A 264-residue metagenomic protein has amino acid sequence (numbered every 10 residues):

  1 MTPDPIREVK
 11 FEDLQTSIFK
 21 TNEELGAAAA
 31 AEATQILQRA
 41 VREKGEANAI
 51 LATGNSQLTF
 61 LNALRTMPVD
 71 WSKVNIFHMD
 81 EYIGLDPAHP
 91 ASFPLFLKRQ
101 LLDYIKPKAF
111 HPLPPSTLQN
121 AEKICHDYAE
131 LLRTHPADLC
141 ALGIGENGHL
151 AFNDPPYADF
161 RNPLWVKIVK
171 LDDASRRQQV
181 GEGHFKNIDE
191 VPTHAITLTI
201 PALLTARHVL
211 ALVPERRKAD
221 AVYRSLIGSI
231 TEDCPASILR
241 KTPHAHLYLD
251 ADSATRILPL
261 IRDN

Functional and structural regions predicted by a protein language model:
M1-A49: N-terminal glycine-/serine-/threonine-rich phosphate-binding loop
T2-D13, W71-A141: Ligand-binding beta-strand-loop-alpha-helix segment within the catalytic cores of soluble metabolic enzymes
P3-P5, L198-P201, T205-N264: ATP/nucleoside-binding phosphotransfer catalytic cores, i.e., glycine-rich phosphate-binding loops
Q38-V69: Glycine-rich N-terminal segment of FAD-binding domains in flavoprotein oxidoreductases, spanning the beta-loop-helix
L51-S56, L142-E146, P214: Glycine-rich beta-strand-to-loop/alpha-helix junction loops that act as flexible
N62-W71, F93, P155-L164, I230: A glycine- and small-aliphatic-rich helix-loop capping segment at beta-alpha/alpha-beta transitions that lines
H135-F160: Glycine-rich phosphate-binding loop
A151-L198: Class I SAM-dependent methyltransferase SAM-binding "motif I" and its flanking Rossmann-like core
